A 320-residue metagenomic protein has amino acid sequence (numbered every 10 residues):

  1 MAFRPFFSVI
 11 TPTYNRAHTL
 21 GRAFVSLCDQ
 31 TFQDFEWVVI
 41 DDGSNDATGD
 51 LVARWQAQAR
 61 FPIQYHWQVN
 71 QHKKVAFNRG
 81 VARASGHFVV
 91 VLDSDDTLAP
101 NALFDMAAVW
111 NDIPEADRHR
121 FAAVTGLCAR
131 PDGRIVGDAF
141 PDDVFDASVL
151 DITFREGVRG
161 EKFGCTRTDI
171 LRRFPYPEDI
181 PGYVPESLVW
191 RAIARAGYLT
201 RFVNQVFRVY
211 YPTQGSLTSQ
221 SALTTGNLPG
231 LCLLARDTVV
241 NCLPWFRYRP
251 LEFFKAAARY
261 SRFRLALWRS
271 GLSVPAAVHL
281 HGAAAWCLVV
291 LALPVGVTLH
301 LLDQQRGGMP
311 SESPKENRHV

Functional and structural regions predicted by a protein language model:
M1-S26: N-proximal low-complexity "stem/linker" segments adjacent to membrane-targeting elements
V25-D34: Short, acidic, metal-binding catalytic loop of nucleotide-sugar glycosyltransferases
S26, D41-D50, D93: A conserved acidic beta->alpha catalytic loop
Q68-A84: Glycine-rich, basic loop-to-helix element that forms the pyrophosphate-binding segment of sugar-nucleotide handling
V89: Short aromatic/hydrophobic "clamp" motif used to bind/position activated sugar donors
N101-D138: Conserved donor NDP-sugar-binding/catalytic core segment of glycosyltransferases
R130, R134-S219: Conserved nucleotide-sugar donor-binding catalytic segment
F202-V320: C-terminal subregions of glycosyltransferases and related glycan-biosynthesis enzymes
